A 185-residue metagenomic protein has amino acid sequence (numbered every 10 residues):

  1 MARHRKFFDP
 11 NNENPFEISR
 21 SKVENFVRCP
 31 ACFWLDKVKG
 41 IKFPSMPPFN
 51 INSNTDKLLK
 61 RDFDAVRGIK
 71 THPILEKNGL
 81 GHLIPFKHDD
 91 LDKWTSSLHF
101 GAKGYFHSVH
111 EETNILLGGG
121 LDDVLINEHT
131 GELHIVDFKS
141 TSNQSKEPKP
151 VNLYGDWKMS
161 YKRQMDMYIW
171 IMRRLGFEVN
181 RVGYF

Functional and structural regions predicted by a protein language model:
M1-E132: Metal-dependent nuclease catalytic cores that hydrolyze phosphodiester bonds in DNA/RNA, characterized by
H99-F185: Mg2+/Mn2+-dependent nuclease catalytic core
